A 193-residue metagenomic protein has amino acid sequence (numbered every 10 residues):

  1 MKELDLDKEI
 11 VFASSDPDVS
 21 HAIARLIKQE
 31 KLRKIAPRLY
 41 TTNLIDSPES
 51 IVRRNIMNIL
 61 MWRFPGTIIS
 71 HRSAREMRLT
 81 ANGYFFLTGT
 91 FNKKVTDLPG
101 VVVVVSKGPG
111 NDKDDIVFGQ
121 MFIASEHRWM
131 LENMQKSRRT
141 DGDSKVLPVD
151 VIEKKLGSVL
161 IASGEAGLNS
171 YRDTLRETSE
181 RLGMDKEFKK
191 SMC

Functional and structural regions predicted by a protein language model:
M1-I69, D97-V102, Y171, T178 (+1 more regions): Short beta-edge/loop segments at beta->alpha junctions of small alpha/beta modules that act as binding/recognition
A13, Q29, P109-C193: Hydrophobic alpha-helical interaction segments
R33, T80-A81, D185: Short coil/loop linkers at secondary-structure junctions
K34, R63, F91, K107-N111 (+1 more regions): Short, surface-exposed linear patches
N58-R63, R72-M77, S125-R139: Short, hydrophobic/amphipathic alpha-helical patches that form generic packing surfaces within helical domains
G66, N82-Y84, H127: Short, surface-exposed beta-edge/turn micro-motifs
H71-G119: Exposed, interaction-prone assembly regions rather than primary DNA-binding/catalytic cores
